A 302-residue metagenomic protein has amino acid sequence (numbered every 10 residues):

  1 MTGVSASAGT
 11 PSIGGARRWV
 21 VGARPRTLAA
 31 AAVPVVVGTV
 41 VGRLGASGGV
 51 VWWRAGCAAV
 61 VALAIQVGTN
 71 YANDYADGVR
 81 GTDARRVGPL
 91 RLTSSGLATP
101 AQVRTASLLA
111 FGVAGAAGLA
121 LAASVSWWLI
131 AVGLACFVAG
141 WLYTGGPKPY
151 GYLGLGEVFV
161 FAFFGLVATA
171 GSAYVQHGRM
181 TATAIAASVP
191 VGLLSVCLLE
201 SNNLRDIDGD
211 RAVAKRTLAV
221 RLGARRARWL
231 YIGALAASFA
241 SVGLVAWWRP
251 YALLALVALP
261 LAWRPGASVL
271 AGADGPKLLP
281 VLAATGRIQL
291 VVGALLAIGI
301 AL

Functional and structural regions predicted by a protein language model:
M1-W53, C57, K148: Topogenic membrane-insertion module of multi-pass membrane proteins
A32-G38, L92, V158-A173, V191 (+2 more regions): Small-residue-rich segments of transmembrane alpha-helices in multi-pass membrane proteins, especially helix faces
V35-V36, S47-N73, I130-W141, A182-S201: Membrane-embedded alpha-helical segments that form the functional core of polytopic membrane enzymes, especially those
A64-V87, V196-A219: Acidic (Asp/Glu-rich) catalytic motifs at the cytosolic membrane interface
R86-S124, L218-P250, G286-V292: Multi-pass membrane catalytic core of lipid/isoprenoid biosynthesis enzymes
R91-R179: Intramembrane alpha-helical segments
W141, L153, R264-G293: Interfacial loop-to-transmembrane junctions
F159-I207, V213, R225-R228: Functional transmembrane core segments of multi-pass inner-membrane proteins
